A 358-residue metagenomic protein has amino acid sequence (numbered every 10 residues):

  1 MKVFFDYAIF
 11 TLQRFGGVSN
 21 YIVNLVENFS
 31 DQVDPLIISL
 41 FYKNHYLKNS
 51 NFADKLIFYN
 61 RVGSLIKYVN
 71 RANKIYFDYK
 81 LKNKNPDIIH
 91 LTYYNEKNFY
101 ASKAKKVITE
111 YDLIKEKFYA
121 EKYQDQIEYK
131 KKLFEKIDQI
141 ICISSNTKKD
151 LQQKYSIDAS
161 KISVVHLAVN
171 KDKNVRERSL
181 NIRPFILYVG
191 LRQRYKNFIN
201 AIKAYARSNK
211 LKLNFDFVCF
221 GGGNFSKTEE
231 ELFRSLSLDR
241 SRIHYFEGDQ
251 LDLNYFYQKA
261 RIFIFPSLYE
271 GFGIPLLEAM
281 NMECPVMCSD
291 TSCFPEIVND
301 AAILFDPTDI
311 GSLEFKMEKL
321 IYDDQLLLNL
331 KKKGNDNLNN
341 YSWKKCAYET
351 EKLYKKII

Functional and structural regions predicted by a protein language model:
M1-I358: Carbohydrate transferase catalytic cores enriched for Leloir-type hexosyltransferases
